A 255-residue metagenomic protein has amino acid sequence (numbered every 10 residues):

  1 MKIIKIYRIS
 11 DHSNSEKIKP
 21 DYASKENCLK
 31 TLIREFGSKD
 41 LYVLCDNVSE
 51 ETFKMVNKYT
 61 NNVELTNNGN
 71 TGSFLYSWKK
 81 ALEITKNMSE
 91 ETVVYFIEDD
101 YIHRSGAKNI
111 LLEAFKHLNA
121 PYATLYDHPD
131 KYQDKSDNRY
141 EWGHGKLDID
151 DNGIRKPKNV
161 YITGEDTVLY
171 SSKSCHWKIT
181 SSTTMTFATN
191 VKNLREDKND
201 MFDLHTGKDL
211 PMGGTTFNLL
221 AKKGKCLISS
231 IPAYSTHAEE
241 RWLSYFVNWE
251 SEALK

Functional and structural regions predicted by a protein language model:
K2-Y7, L32, D40-V43: Hydrophobic targeting segments
I4-N14, D46-N47, N67, L125-H128 (+2 more regions): Short loop/turn segments at strand-loop or loop-helix junctions that form parts of catalytic or ligand-binding pockets
Y7, C175-K255: C-terminal catalytic/acceptor-binding lobe
H12-S24, Q133-E141, M201-K208: Short, flexible/disordered intra-domain loops and linkers
Y22-K39: Short, acidic, metal-binding catalytic loop of nucleotide-sugar glycosyltransferases
N47-T92: Active-site-proximal specificity loops/subdomain of glycosyltransferases
E91-I102: Short beta-strand-to-loop acidic/aromatic patch adjacent to the donor-nucleotide binding site
I102-D200: Conserved catalytic core of nucleotide-sugar-dependent glycosyltransferases
